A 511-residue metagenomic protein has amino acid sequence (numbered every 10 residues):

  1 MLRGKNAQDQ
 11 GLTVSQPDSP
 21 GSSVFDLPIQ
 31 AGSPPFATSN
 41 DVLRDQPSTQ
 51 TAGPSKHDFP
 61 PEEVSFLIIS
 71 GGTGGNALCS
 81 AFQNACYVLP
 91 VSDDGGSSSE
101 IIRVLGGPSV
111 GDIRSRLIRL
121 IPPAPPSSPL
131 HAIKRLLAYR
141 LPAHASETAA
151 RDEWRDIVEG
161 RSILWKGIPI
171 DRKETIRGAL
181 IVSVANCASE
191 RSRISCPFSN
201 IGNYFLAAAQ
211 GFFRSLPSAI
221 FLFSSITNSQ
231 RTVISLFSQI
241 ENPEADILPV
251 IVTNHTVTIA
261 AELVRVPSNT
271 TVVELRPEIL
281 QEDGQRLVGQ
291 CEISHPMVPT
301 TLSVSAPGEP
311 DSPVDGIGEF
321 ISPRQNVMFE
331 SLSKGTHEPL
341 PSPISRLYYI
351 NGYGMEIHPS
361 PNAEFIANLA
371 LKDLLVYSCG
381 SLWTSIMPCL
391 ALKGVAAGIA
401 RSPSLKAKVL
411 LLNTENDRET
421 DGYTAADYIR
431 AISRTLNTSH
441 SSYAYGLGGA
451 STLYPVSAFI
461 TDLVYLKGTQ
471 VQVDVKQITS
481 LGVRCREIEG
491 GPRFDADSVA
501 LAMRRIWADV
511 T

Functional and structural regions predicted by a protein language model:
L2-H57, D421-T511: C-terminal functional extensions of proteins
L2-P60, S65-S70, C79, Q83-Y87 (+7 more regions): Metallocofactor- and cofactor-centric catalytic cores in central/energy metabolism, strongly enriched
I68, Y87-V88, L410-L411, D462-Y465: Structural beta-sheet core signal
A77-Q83, A391-S402: Histidine-anchored nucleotide/phosphate-binding helix
S92-P343: Electropositive, gly/pro-rich neighborhoods at or near active sites that engage anionic ligands
K372: An anion/phosphate-binding loop that grips the pyrophosphate of nucleotide cofactors and donors
L382-K393: Glycine/threonine-rich flexible loop motifs
S402-K408, I460: A short helix->loop->beta-strand "cap" motif at the edges of active sites that frequently abuts
